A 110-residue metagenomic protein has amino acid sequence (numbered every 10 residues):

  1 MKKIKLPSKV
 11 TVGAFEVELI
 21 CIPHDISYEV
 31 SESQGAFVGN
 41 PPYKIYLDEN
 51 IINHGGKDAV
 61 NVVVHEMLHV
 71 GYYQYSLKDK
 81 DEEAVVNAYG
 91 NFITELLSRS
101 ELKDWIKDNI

Functional and structural regions predicted by a protein language model:
K2-K57, V70-Q74, K78-N91, I110: Active-site scaffold of zinc-dependent metalloenzymes
V62, E66-V70: Catalytic glutamate of the conserved HExxH
E95, R99-L102: Acidic/histidine-enriched, beta-strand-rich ligand/metal-binding domains
D104-I110: Long, well-structured alpha-helical subdomains associated with metal-dependent extracellular/ecto-lumenal hydrolases
